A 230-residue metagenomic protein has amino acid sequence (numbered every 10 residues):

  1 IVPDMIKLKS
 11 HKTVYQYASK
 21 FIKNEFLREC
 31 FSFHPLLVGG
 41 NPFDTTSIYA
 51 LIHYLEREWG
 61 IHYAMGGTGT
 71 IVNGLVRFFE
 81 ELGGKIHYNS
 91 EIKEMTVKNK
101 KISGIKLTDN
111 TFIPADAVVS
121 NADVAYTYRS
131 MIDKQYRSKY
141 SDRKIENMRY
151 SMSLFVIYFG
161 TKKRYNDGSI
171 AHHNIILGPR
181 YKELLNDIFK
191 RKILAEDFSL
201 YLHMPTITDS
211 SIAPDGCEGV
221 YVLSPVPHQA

Functional and structural regions predicted by a protein language model:
I1, L200-A230: Helix-rich C-terminal "cap"/substrate-channel and partner-interaction subdomain that packs against the flavin-binding
I1-D44: Rossmann-like flavin
K7-V14, L27, A64, T68 (+4 more regions): Generic structural signal for well-ordered, non-membrane alpha-helical segments in soluble metabolic enzymes
S19, L51-D109, D116: Helical element adjacent to the flavin cofactor pocket in flavoenzyme catalytic cores
E29-F31, Y88, A115, S120: General beta-strand structural signal in soluble alpha/beta enzymes
L37-G69, A213-V222: Redox-cofactor-proximal catalytic regions of oxidoreductases
K93-P214: Mid-domain catalytic core of redox enzymes that form a hydrophobic substrate pocket/lid adjacent to a catalytic redox
